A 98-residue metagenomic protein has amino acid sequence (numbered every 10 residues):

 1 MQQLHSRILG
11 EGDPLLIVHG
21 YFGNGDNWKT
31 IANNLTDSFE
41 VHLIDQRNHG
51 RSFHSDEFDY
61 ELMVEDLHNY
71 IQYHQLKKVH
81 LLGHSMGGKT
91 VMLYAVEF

Functional and structural regions predicted by a protein language model:
M1-Q3: N-terminal cap/lid segment of alpha/beta-hydrolase-fold proteins
R7-H54: Conserved HGGG/HGGXW glycine-rich cap/lid loop of the alpha/beta-hydrolase fold
A32-L35, F58-E61, F98: Glycine-rich, phosphate-binding/catalytic loops in enzymes
H42-L82: Active-site loop/oxyanion-hole signature of alpha/beta-hydrolase fold enzymes
K77-F98: Conserved hydrolase catalytic core segment
